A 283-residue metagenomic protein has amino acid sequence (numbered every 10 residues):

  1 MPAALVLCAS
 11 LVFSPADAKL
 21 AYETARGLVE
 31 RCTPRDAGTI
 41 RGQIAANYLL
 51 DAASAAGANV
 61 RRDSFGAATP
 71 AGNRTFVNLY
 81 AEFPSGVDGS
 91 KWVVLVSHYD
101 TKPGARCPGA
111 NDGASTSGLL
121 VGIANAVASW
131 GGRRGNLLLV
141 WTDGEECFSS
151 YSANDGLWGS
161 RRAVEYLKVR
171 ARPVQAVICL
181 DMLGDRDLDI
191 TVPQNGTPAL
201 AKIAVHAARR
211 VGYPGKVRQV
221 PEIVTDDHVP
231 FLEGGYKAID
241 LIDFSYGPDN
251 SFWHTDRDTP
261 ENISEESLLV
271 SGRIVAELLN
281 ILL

Functional and structural regions predicted by a protein language model:
P2-A9: Hydrophobic helical h-region of N-terminal Sec-dependent signal peptides in bacterial secretory/periplasmic proteins
V12-I44, A56, D100-T101, P248-T259: N-terminal capping segment at the start of a domain
E23-G86: A non-catalytic alpha/beta surface segment that caps or lines the substrate-entry region of metallo-dependent hydrolase
R26-P34, L50-A58, G122-G132, E165-V169 (+3 more regions): Sec-exported extracytoplasmic/periplasmic mature domains
P34-R35, G66-T69, G86-D88, Y99-P103 (+4 more regions): Solvent-exposed loop/turn segments at secondary-structure junctions within structured extracellular/periplasmic domains
A37, R62, A176, D185-L283: Active-site-adjacent substrate-binding region of metalloamidase/peptidase-like peptide-processing proteins
R62, Y80, W92-V96, L138-W141 (+2 more regions): Structural recognition of the beta-strand scaffold that forms the well-ordered cores of secreted hydrolase catalytic
T75, P103-A207, V211, G215 (+2 more regions): Acidic/histidine-rich catalytic neighborhood of metal-dependent amide-processing enzymes
